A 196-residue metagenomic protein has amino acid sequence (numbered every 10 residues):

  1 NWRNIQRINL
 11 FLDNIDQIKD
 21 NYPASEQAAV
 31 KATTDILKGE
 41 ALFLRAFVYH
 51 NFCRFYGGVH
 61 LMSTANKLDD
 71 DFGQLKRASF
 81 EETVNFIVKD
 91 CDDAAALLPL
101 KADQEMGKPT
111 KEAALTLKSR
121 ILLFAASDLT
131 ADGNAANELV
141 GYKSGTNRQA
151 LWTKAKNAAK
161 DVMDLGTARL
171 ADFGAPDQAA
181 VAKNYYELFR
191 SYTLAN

Functional and structural regions predicted by a protein language model:
N1, K38, G57-V59, V84 (+3 more regions): An aromatic- and glycine-enriched ligand-binding surface/loop that stacks and positions planar moieties
N1-Y56, D70-N85, K89-M106: Conserved, well-structured interaction surfaces
V48, S63, I121-L123: Hydrophobic side chains in beta-strands
M62-D69: Short, conserved phosphate-binding/catalytic loop or strand-edge motifs used in phosphoryl-/nucleotidyl-transfer
